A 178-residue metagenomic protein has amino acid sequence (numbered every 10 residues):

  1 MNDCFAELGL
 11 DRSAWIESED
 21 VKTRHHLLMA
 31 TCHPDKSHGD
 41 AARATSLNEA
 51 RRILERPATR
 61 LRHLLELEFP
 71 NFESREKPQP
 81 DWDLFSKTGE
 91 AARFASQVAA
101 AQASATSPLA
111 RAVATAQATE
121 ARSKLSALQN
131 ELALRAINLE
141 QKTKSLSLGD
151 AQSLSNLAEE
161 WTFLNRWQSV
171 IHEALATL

Functional and structural regions predicted by a protein language model:
M1-L178: C-terminal accessory/regulatory regions appended to core domains
